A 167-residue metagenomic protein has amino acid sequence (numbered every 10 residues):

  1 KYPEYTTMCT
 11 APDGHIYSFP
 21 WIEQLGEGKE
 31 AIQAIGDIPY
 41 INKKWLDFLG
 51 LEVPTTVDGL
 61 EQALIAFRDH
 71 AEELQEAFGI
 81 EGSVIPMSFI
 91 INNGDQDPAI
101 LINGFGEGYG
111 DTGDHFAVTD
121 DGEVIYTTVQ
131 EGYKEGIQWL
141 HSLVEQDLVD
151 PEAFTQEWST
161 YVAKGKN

Functional and structural regions predicted by a protein language model:
K1-N167: Extracytoplasmic/secretory soluble proteins
